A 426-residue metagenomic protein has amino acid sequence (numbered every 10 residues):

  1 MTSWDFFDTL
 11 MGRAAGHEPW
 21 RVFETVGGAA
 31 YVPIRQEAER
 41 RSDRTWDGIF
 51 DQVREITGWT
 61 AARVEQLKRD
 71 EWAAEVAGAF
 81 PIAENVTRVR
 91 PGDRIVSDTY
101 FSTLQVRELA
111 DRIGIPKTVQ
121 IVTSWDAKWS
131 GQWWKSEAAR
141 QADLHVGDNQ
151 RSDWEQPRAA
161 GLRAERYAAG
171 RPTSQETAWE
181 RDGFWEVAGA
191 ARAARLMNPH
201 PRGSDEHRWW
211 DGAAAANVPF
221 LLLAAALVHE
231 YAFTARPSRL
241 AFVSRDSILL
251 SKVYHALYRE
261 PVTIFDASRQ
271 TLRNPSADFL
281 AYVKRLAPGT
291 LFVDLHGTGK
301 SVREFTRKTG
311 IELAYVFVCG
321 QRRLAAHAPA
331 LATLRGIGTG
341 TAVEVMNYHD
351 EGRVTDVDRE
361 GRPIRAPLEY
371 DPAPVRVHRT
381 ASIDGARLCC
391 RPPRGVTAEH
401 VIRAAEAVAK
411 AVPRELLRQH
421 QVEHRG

Functional and structural regions predicted by a protein language model:
M1-Q36: Active-site neighborhood of HAD-like aspartate-dependent phosphohydrolases
F6-F7, T99, G147-D148, V243-D246 (+3 more regions): Structural motif
F23-E71: A metal-dependent, Asp-based hydrolase signature
T60-D111, Q120-S124, R239-D246: Substrate-recognition element of Asp-dependent hydrolases with the DxDx(T/V) motif
S130-D153, P288-V293: Conserved Lys-Pro-Asp/Glu-containing loop-to-beta segment of HAD-superfamily phosphomonoesterases, centered on
V146, R151-W179, L313-A314: Acidic, Mg2+-coordinating phosphoryl-transfer loop and its flanking beta/alpha structural elements, shared across
A214-N217, R273-G426: Long, contiguous domain-sized segments
L257-Y282: Long, charge-dense
